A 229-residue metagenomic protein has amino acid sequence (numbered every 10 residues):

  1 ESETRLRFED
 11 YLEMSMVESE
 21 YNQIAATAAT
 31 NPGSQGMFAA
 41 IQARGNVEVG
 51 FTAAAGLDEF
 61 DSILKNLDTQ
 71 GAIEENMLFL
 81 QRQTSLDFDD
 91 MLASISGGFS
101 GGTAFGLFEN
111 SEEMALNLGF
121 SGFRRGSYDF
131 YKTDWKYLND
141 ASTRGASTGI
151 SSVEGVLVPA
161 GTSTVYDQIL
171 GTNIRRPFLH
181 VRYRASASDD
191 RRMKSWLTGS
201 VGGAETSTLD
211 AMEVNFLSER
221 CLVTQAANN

Functional and structural regions predicted by a protein language model:
E1-N228: Core alpha/beta structural scaffold of self-assembling particle/tube/pore-forming proteins
